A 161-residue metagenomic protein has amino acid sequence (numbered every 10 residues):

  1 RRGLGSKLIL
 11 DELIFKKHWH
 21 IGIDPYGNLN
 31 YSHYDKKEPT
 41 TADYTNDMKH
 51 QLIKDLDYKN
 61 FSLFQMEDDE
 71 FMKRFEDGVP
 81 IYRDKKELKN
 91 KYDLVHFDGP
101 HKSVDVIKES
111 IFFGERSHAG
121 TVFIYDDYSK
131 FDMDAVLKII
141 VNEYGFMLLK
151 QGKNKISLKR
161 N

Functional and structural regions predicted by a protein language model:
R1-N161: S-adenosylmethionine/decaboxylated-SAM
